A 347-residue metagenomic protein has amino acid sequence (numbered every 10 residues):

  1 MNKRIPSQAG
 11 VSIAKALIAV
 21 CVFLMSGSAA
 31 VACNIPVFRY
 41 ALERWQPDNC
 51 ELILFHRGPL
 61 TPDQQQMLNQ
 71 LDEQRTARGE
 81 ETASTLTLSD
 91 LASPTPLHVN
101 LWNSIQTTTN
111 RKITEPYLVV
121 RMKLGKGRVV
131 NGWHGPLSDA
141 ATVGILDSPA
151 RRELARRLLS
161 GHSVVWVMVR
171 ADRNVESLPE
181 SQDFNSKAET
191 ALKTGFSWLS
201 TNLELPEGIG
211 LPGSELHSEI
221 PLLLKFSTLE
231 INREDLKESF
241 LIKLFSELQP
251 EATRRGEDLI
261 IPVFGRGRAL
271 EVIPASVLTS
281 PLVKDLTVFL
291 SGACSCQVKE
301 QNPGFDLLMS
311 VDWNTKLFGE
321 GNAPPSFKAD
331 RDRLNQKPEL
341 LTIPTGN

Functional and structural regions predicted by a protein language model:
N2-L17: Bacterial N-terminal signal peptides that target proteins for export
A9, M25, L236-S239: Residues in flexible loops and secondary-structure boundaries
K15-G27: Bacterial N-terminal signal peptides
V31-N347: Non-globular targeting/processing and membrane-anchoring segments
